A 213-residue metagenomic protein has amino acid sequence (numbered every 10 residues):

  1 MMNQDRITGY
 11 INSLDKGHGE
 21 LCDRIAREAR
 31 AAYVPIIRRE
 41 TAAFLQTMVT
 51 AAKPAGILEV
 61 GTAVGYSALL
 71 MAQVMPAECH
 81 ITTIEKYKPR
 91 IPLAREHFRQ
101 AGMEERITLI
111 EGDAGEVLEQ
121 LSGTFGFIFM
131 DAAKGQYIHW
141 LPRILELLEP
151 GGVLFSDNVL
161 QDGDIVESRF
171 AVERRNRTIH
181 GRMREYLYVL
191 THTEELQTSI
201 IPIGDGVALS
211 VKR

Functional and structural regions predicted by a protein language model:
M1-F127, K134-F155, V159-R213: A short alpha-helical cap/connector motif
